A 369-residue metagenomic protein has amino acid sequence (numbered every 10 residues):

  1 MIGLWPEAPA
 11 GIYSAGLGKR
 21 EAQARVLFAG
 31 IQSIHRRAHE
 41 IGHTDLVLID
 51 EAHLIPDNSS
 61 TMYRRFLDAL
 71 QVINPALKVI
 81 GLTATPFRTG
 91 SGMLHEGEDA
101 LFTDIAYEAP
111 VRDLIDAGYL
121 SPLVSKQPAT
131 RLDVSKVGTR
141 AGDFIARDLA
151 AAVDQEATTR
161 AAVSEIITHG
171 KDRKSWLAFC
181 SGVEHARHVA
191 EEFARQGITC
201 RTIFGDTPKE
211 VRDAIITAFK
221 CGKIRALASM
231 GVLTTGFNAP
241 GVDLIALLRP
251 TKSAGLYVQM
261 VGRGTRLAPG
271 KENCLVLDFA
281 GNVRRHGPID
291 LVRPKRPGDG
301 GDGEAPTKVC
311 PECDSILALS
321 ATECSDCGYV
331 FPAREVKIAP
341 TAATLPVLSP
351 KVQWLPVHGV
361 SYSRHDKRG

Functional and structural regions predicted by a protein language model:
M1-I12: Conserved helix-turn-beta segment of the N-terminal RecA-like "Helicase ATP-binding" lobe in SF1/SF2 helicases
G11-Q23, R187-E191, I198-M230: Conserved helicase ATPase core of P-loop NTP-dependent helicases/translocases
G16-L46: Conserved helix/coil segment N-terminal to the catalytic DExD/H
Q32-H35, H53, G205-R293, P297-G300: Conserved RecA-like P-loop NTPase helicase motor core
R37-E40, A52-L67, F237-P240: Conserved ATPase-coupling elements of RecA-like P-loop NTPase cores
P56-S125: Post-DEXD/H (motif II) to motif III coupling segment of the RecA-like Helicase ATP-binding lobe
T103-C180: Conserved interdomain linker/interface between the two RecA-like ATPase lobes of SF2 helicase motors
C221, G255-Q259, R263-G369: C-terminal helicase lobe
